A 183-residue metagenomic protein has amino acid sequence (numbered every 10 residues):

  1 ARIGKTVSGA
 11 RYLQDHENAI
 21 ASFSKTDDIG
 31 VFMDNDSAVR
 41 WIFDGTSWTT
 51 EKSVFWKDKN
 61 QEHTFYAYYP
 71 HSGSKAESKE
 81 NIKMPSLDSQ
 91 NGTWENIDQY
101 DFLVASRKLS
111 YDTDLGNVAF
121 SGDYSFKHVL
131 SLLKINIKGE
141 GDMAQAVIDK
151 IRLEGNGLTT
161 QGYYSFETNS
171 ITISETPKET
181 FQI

Functional and structural regions predicted by a protein language model:
A1-I183: Sec-type signal peptide cleavage vicinity
